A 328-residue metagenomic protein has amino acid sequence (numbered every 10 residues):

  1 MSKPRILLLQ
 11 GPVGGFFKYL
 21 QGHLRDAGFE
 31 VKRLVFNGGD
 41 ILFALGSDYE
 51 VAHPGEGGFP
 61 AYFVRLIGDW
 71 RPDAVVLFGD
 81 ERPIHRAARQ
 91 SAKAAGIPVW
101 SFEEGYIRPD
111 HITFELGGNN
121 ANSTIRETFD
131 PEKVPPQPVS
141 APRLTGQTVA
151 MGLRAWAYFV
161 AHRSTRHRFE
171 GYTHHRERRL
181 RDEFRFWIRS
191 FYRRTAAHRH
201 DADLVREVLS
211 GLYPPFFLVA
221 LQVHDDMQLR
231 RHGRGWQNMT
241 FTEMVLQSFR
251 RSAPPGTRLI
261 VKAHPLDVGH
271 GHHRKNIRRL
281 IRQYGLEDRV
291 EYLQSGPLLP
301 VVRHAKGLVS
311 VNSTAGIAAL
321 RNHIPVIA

Functional and structural regions predicted by a protein language model:
M1-N37: N-terminal subdomain of nucleotide-sugar transferases
G14-Y19, F36-P131: Active-site and donor-binding regions of nucleotide-sugar-utilizing enzymes
A27, Y172-I277: Conserved catalytic-core segment of nucleotide-activated headgroup transferases in glycan assembly
L66-G68, S210, P300-V302: Structural alpha-helical scaffold elements that stabilize or flank donor/cofactor-binding regions in carbohydrate
D73-A74, F216, R258, G307: Structural motif
A74-L77, E81-I84, Q294-A328: A donor-sugar binding/catalytic signature common to diverse glycosyltransferases and related nucleotide-sugar
P98-T195: Active-site-proximal region of nucleotide-activated glycan assembly enzymes, centered on histidine/acidic-rich loops
K275-L293: Nucleotide-activated donor-binding/catalytic signature segment of Leloir-type glycosyltransferases, i.e., the conserved
